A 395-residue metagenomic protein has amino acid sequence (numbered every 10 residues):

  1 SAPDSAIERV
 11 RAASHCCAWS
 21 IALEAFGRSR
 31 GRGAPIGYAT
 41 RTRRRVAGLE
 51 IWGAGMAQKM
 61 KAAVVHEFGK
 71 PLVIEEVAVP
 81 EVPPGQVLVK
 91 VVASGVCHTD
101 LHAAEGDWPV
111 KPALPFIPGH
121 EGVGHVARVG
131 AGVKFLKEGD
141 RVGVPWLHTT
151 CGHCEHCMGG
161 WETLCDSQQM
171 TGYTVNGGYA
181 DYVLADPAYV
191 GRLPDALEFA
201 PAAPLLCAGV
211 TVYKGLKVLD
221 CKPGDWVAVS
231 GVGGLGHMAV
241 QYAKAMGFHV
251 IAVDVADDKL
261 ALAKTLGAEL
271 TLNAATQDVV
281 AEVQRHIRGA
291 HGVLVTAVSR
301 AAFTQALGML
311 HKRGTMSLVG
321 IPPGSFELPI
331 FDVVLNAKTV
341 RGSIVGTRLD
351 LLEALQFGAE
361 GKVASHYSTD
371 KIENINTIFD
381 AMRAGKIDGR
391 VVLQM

Functional and structural regions predicted by a protein language model:
C16-C17: Cysteine-centered motifs
P35-G55: Short, Lys/Arg-enriched N-terminal segments with co-localized hydrophobic residues within the first ~10-30 amino acids
E50-V123, A185, Q394: Short N-terminal strand-loop motif that marks the start of NAD(P)H/FAD-dependent oxidoreductase cofactor-binding domains
W52, A57-Q58, D257, T304-G308 (+1 more regions): C-terminal hydrophobic helical "lid"/dimerization subdomain of Rossmann-like NAD(P)H-dependent oxidoreductases
P80-S94, D107-E155, Y189, P194-A200: Glycine-rich beta-strand-centered segment in the early N-terminal region that forms part of a ligand/cofactor-binding
K111, T149-S230, T265: NAD(P)H dinucleotide-binding glycine-rich loop of Rossmann-like/cofactor-binding domains, especially the beta1-alpha1
V142, D195-E282: Mid-domain Rossmann-like dinucleotide-binding core that forms the NAD(H)/NADP(H) cofactor-binding site
L219, I251, V255-D257, A261-T339: Glycine-rich cofactor phosphate-binding loops and adjacent beta1-alpha1 units of small-molecule cofactor enzyme domains
